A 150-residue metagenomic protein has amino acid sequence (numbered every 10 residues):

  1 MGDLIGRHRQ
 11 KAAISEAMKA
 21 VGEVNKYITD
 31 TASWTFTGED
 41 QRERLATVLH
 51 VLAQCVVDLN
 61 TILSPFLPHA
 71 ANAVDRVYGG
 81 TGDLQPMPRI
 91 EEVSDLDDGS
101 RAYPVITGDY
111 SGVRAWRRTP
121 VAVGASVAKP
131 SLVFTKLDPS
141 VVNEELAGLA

Functional and structural regions predicted by a protein language model:
D3, H8-R9, M18, G22-A150: Basic, alpha-helical terminal appendages of large translation-related enzymes
